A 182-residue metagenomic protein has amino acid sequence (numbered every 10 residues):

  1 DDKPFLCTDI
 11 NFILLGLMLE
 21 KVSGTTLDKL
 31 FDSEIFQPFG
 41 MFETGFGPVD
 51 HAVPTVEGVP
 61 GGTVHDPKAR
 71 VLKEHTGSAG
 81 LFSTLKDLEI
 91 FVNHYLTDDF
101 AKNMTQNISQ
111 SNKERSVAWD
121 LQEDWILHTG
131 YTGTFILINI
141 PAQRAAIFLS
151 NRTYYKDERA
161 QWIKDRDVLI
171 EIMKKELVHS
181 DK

Functional and structural regions predicted by a protein language model:
D1-T129: Short, surface-exposed loop or secondary-structure junction motifs that flank catalytic or metal-binding residues
F46-P48, A101, A145-A146, W162-R166: Short, charged/polar low-complexity linear motifs in solvent-exposed/disordered segments
D50-H51, I140, R152: Non-catalytic surface loops within mature trypsin-like serine protease
F91-H94, A146, E158: Active-site-proximal flexible loops/turns
T105-K113, K156-K182: Short, gly/Ser/Thr-rich active-site loops of penicillin-recognizing serine hydrolases
T132-A145: Short, surface-exposed beta-strand/loop micro-motifs that present aromatic residues
Q143-K156: Short, well-ordered beta-strand elements
